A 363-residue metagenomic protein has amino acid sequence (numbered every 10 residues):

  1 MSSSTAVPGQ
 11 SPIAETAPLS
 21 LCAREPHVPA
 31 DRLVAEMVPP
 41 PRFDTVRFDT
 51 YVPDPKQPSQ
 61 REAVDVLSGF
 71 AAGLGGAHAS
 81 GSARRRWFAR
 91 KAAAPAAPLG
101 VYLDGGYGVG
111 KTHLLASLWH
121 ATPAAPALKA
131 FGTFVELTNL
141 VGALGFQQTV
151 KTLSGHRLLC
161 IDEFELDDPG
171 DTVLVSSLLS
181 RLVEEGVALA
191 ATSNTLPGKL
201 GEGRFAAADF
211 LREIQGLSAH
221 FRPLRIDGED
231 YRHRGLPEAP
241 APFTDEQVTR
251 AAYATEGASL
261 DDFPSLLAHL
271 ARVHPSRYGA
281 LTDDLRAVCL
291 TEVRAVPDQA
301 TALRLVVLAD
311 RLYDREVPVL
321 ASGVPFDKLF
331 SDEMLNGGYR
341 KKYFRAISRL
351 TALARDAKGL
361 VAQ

Functional and structural regions predicted by a protein language model:
M1-K91, A219, R225: A short, basic N-terminal segment
V101-L103: Hydrophobic anchor at the beta1->P-loop junction of P-loop NTPases
K111: Conserved lysine of the Walker
L114, L118: Hydrophobic positions on the alpha1 helix immediately C-terminal to the Walker A/P-loop
A121-G155: AAA+/P-loop NTPase substrate/partner-engagement loops
G142-V187: Conserved nucleotide-sensing/catalytic segment adjacent to the nucleotide-binding pocket in NTP-handling enzymes
T255-D314: Conserved helicase/translocase motor-coupling segment
V288-Q363: Terminal-proximal interaction/regulatory segments of ATP-powered molecular machines
